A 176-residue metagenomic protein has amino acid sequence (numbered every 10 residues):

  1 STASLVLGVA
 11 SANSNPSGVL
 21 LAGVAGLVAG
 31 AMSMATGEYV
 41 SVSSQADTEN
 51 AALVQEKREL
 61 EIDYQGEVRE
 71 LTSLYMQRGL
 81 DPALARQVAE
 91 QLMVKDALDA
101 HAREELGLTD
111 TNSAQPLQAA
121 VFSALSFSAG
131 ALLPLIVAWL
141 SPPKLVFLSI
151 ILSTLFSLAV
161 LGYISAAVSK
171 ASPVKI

Functional and structural regions predicted by a protein language model:
S1-L5, S33-Q45, D99-R103, G130 (+2 more regions): Alpha-helical transmembrane segments and their lipid-water interface positions in multi-pass membrane proteins
S1-V6, D110-V137: Transmembrane alpha-helical segments and their cytosolic interface motifs in multi-pass membrane proteins
L7-A22, L135-V146: Helix-coil boundary and interhelical linker segments in multi-pass alpha-helical membrane proteins
P16-V24, L84, Q115-V121, V146-L148 (+1 more regions): The feature identifies polytopic integral membrane transport proteins across all domains of life
A25, A29, S33, G37 (+6 more regions): Alpha-helical transmembrane segments in multi-pass membrane proteins
V42-S123: Cytosol/matrix-facing amphipathic helices and coiled-coil assembly/linker segments of eukaryotic membrane proteins
K144-F156: Structural signature of hydrophobic alpha-helical transmembrane segments
A159-I176: Interfacial loop-to-transmembrane junctions
